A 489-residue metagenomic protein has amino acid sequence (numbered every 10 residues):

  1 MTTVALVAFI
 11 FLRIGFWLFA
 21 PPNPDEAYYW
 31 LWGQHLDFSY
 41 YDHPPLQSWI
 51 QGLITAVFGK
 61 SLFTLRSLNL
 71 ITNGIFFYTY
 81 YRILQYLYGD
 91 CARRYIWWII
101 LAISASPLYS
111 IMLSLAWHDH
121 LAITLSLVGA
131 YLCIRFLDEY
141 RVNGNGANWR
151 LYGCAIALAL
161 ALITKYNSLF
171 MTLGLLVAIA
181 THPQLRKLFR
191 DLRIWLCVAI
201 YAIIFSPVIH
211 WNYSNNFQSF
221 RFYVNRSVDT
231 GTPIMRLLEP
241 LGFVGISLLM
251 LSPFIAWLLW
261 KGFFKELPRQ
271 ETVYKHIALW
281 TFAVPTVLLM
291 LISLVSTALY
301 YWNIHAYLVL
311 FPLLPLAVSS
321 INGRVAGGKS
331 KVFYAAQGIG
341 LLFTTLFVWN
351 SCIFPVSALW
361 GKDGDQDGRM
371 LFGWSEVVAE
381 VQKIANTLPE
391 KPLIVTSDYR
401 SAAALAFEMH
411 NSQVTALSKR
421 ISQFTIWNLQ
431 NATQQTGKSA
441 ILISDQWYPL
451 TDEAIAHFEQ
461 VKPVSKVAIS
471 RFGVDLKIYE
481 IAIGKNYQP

Functional and structural regions predicted by a protein language model:
H35, W149-Y166, V177, Y201 (+1 more regions): Membrane-interface alpha helices of multi-pass inner-membrane proteins
S67-D90, V128-L132: Transmembrane-helix motifs of polytopic, lipid-linked glycan transferases
Y80-A105, I123-T124: Transmembrane-helix signature of polytopic, membrane-embedded enzymes that assemble or transfer cell-envelope glycans
Q85-D90, G129-L151: Membrane-interface transmembrane helices that cradle and orient dolichyl/undecaprenyl
I111-A122: Short acidic/glycine- and proline-prone juxtamembrane loop motifs at membrane-interface regions of multi-pass membrane
L160, M171-V273, P285-S296: Transmembrane-lumen/periplasm boundary regions of multi-pass, lipid-linked membrane glycan transferases
I321-L359: Signature aromatic-anchored transmembrane alpha helix within multi-pass, membrane-resident enzymes that catalyze glycan
Q382-A385, L417, I421-P489: Aromatic/acidic, Gly/Pro-rich catalytic loop(s) in extracytoplasmic/lumenal soluble domains of multi-pass membrane
